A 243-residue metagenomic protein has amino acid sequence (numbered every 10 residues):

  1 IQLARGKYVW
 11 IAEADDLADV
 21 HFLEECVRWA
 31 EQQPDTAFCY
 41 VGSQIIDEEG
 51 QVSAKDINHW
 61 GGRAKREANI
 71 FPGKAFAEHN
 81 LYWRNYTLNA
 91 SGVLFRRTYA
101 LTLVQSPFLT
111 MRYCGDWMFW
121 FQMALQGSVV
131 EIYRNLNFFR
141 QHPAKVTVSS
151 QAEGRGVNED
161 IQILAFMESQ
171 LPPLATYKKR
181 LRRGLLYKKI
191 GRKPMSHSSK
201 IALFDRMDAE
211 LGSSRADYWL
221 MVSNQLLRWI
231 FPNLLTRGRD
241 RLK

Functional and structural regions predicted by a protein language model:
I1-Q2: Short, conserved alpha-helix that lines the donor NDP-sugar binding/gating region of sugar-transfer enzymes
G6, F38-S43, I132-R134, F139: Short glycine/serine/threonine-enriched helix-capping/active-site loop that flanks the nucleotide-sugar donor pocket
V9: Short aromatic/hydrophobic "clamp" motif used to bind/position activated sugar donors
E13-L17, G42: The conserved acidic donor/metal-binding loop of glycosyltransferases
H21-W60: Conserved donor NDP-sugar-binding/catalytic core segment of glycosyltransferases
W60-G156, D160: Conserved nucleotide-sugar donor-binding catalytic segment
R66-F76, S128, V157-R183, A209-S213: C-terminal, non-catalytic tails of nucleotide-sugar-dependent glycosyltransferases
S169-Q170, K189-K243: Membrane-interface aromatic/basic loop that binds lipid-linked glycans or pyrophosphate carriers, typified by
